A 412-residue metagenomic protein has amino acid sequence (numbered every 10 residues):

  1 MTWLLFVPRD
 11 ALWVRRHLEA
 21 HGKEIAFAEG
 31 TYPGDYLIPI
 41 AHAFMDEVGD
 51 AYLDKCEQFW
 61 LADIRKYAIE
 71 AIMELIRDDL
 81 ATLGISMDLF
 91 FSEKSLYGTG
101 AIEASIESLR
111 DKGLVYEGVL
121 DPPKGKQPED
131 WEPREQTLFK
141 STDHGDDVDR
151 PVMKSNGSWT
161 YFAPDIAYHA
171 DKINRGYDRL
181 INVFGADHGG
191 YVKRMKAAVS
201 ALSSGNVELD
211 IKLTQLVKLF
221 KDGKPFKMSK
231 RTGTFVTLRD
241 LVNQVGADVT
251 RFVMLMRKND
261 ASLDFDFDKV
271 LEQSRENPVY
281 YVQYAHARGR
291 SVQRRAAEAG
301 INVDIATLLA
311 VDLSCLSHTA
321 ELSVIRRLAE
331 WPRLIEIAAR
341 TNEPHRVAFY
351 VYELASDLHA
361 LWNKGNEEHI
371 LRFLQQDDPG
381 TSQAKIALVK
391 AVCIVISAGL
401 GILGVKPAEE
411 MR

Functional and structural regions predicted by a protein language model:
M1-R412: Non-catalytic interaction-recognition regions
